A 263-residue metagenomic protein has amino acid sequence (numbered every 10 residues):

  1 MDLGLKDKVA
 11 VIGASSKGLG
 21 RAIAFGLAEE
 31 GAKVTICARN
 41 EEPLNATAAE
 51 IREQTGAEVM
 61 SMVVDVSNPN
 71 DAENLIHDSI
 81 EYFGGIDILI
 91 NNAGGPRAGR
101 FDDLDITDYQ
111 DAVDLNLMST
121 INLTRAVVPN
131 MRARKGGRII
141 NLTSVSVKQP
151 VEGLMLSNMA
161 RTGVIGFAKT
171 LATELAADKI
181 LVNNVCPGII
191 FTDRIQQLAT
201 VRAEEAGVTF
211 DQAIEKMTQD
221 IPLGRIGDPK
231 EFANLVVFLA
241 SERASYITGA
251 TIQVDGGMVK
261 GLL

Functional and structural regions predicted by a protein language model:
V9, A14-G18: Conserved glycine-rich cofactor-binding loop
R100-F101, D108-V113, I139, M217-T218: Substrate-binding pocket helix/loop in short-chain dehydrogenase/reductase
D102, Q149-M155, A177-D178, G224 (+1 more regions): Active-site loop immediately N-terminal to the catalytic Tyr-X3-Lys motif of short-chain dehydrogenase/reductase
T124, A160, A168: Active-site helix of classical SDR
S144: Residue(s) in the substrate-gating loop at a strand-loop-helix junction that position the organic substrate next
Q149, V237, T248-L263: Short C-terminal tail/terminal secondary-structure segment of NAD(P)H-dependent dehydrogenase/reductase domains
A176, L181, I247-G249: Short, small/polar-rich loop/turn modules that mediate ligand/substrate recognition or access, typified
